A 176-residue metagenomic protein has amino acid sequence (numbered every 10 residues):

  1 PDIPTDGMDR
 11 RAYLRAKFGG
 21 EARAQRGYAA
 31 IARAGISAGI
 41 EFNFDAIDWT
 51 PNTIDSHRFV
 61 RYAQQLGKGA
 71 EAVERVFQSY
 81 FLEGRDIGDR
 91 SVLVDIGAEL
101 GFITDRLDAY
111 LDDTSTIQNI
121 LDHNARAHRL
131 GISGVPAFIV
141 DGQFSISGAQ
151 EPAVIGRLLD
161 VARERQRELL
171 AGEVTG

Functional and structural regions predicted by a protein language model:
P1-E83, L169-E173: Structural alpha/beta surface segment adjacent to cysteine/selenocysteine redox centers across thiol/disulfide enzymes
R61-G176: C-terminal cap of thioredoxin/glutaredoxin-like
